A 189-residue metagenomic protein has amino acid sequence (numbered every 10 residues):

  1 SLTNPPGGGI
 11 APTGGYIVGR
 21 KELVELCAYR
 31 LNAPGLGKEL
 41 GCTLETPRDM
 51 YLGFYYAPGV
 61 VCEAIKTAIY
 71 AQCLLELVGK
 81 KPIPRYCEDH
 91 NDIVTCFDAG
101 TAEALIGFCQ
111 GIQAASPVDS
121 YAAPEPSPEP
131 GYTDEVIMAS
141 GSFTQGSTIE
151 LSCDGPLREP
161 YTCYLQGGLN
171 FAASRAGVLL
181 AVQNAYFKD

Functional and structural regions predicted by a protein language model:
T3-A104, A185-D189: Active-site C-terminal subdomain of aminotransferase-like
L77-C87, N91-K188: Conserved C-terminal alpha-helix-loop-beta "cap" of PLP-dependent enzymes that closes/shapes the active-site mouth
